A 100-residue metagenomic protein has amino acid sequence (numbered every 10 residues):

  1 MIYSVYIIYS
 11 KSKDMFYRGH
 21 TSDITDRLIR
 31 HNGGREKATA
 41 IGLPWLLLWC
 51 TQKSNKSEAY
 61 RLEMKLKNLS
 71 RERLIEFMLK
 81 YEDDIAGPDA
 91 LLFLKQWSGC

Functional and structural regions predicted by a protein language model:
M1-K53, S57-K67, E72-L74, M78-C100: GIY-YIG nuclease catalytic motif and its immediate N-terminal context
